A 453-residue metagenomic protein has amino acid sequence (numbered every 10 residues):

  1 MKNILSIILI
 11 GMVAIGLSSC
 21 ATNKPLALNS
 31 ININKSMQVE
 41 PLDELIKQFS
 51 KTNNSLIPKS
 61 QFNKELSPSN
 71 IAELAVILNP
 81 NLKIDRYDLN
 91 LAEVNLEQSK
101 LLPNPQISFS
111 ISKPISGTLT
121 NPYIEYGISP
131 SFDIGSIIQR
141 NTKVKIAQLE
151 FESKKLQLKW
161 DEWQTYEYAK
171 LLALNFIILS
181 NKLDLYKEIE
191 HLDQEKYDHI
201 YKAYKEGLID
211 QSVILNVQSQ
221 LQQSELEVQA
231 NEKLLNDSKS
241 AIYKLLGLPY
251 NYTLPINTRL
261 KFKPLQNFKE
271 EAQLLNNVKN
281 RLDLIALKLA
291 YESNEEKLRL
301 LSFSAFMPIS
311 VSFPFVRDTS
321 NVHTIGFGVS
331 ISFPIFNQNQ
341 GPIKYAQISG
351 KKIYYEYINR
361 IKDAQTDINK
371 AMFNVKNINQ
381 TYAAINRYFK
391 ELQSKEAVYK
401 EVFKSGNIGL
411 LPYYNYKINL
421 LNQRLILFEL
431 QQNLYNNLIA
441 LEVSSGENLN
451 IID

Functional and structural regions predicted by a protein language model:
K2-L74, K233-A272, V443-D453: Terminal intrinsically disordered/low-complexity segments used for targeting and assembly
K2-N3, A21-P25, R140, K145 (+7 more regions): Periplasmic alpha-helical coiled-coil/stalk elements that build and connect Gram-negative outer-membrane
Q48, T52-E65, S108-S136, K143 (+3 more regions): Small/polar, glycine/serine/threonine/aspartate-rich low-complexity segments that form flexible
L74-I84, N90-P105, T118-T120, S129-I146 (+8 more regions): A glycine-/polar-enriched beta->alpha junction
L78-N79, E206, N280-R281, S405: Charged, alpha-helical scaffolding/interaction elements associated with membrane systems
I84-S99, D161, T165-E188, E195-Y197 (+7 more regions): Amphipathic alpha-helical coiled-coil segments
G207, G247-L248, M307, G406 (+1 more regions): Short helix-capping/hinge motifs at transmembrane helix termini and TM-loop junctions
N231, L282-D283, L430: Metallo-beta-lactamase
